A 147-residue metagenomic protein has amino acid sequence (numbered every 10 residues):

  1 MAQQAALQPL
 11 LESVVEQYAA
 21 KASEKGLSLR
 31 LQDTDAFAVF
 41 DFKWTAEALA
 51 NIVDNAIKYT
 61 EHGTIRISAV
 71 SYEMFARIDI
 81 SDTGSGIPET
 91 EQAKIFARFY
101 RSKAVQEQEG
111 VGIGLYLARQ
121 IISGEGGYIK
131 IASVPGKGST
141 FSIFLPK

Functional and structural regions predicted by a protein language model:
M1, D33, F37-F40: Conserved micro-motifs of the catalytic ATP-binding
A20, S85-G86: Glycine-rich G1-box
A56-I57: Short helix-loop "hinge" at the ATP-lid/N-box region of the Bergerat-fold HATPase_c
T64-M74: Short beta-strand/loop element within the Bergerat-fold HATPase_c
I87-F99, R119: Short conserved segment of the HATPase_c
G114, A118: Short alpha-helical Gxxx[C/S/T] motif in the catalytic ATP-binding
G126-G127: Conserved glycine-rich
